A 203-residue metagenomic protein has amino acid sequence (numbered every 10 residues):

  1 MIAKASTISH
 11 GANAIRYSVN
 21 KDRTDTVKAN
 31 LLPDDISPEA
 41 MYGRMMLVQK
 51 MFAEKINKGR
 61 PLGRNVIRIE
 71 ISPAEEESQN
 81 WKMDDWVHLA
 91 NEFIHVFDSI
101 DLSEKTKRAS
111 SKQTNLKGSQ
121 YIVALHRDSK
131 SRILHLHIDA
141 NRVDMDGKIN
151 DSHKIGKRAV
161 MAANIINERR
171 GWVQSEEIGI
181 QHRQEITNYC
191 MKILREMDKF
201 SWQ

Functional and structural regions predicted by a protein language model:
M1-Q203: N-terminal nicking endonuclease/strand-transfer module with a His-rich metal-binding environment and a catalytic Tyr
